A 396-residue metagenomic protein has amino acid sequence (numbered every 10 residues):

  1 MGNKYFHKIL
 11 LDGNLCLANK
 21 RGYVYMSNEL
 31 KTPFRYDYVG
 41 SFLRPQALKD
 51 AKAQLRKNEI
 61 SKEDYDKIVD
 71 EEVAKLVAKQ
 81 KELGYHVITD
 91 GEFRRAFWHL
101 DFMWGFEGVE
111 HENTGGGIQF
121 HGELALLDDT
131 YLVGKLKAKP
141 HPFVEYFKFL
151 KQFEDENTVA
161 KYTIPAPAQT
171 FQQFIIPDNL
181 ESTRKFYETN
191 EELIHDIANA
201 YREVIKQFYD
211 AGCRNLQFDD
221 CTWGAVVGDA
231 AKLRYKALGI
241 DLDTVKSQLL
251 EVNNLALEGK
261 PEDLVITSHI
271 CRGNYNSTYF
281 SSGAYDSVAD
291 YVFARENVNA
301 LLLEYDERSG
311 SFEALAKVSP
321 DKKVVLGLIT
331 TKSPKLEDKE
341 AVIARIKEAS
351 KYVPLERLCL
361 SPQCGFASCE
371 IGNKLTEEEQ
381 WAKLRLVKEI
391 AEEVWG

Functional and structural regions predicted by a protein language model:
G22-G396: Domain-level signal for soluble alpha/beta catalytic cores
